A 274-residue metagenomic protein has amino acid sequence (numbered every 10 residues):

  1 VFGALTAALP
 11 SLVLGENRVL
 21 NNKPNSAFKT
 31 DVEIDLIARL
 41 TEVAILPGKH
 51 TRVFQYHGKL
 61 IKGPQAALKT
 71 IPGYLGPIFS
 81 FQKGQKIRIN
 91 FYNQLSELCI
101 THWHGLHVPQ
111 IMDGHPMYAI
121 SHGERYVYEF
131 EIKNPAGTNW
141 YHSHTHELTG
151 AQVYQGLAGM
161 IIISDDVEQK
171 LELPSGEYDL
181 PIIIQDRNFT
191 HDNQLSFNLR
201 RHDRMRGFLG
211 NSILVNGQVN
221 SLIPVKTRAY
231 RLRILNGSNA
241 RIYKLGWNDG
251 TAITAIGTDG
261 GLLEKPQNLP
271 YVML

Functional and structural regions predicted by a protein language model:
V1-R18: N-terminal export signals
N25-A38, K69-W103, H107-P109, Y118-Y154 (+2 more regions): Beta-strand cores of secreted/periplasmic/IMS beta-sandwich domains, seen most often in copper-related folds
T30-V53: Mature N-terminal segment immediately following signal peptide/propeptide cleavage in secreted/periplasmic
L46-G48, H191-S196, L245-G246: Short conserved micro-motifs at the rims of enzyme active sites and ligand-binding pockets
K49-H57, H104-L106, N248-G250: Short Gly/aromatic-enriched secondary-structure transition segments
H50-K83, G210-L222: N-terminal edge beta-strand
Q110-I120, S196-L274: Histidine- and aromatic-rich segments of cupredoxin/plastocyanin-like copper-binding domains
A151, D186-R204: Surface-exposed loop and adjacent secondary-structure segments within mature catalytic domains
